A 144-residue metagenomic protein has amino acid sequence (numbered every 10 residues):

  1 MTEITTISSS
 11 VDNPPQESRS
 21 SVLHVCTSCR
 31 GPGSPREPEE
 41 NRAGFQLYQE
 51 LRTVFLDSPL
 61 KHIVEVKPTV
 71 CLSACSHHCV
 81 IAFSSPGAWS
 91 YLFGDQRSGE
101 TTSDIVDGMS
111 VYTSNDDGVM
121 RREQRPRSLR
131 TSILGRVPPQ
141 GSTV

Functional and structural regions predicted by a protein language model:
M1-T5, N41: Intrinsic-disorder signal
T6-P35, V144: Polybasic, low-complexity association/targeting segments
P15-H24, R52-A74: Immediate flanking context of iron-sulfur cluster ligation sites
S21-E37, K67-S85: Local cysteine-cluster metal-coordination motifs and their immediate loop/turn environment, predominantly Fe-S cluster
C26-I63: Small-residue-enriched alpha-helical segments and adjacent helix-cap loops that form tight helix-helix packing
L56-C71, R97-S132: Short Fe-S-cluster ligation motifs
S76-H77, A82-A88, M109-V144: Short flanking/linker segments adjacent to small metal-binding domains or redox-active Cys/His motifs
A88-R97: A charged helix-plus-loop insertion that forms the helical arch/lid used to bind and gate nucleic-acid substrates
